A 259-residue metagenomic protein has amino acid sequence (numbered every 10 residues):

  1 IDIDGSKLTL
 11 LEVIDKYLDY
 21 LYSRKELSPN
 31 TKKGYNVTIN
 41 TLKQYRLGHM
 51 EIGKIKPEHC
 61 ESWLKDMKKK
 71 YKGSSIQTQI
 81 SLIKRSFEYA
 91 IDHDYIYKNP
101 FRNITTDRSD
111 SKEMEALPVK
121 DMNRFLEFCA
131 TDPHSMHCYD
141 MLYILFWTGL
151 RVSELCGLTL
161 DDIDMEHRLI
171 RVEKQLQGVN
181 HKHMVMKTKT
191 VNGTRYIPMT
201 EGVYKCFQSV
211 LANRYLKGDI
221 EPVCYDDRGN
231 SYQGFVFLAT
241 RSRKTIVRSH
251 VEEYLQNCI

Functional and structural regions predicted by a protein language model:
I1-D4, K189-T190: Short, surface-exposed polybasic/aromatic micro-patch for ligand or macromolecular engagement
S6, L18-Y95, S111-E113, P133-M136 (+1 more regions): N-terminal core-binding DNA-recognition domain of tyrosine site-specific recombinases/integrases
L8-V13, E51, T159: Short, structural beta-strand-to-alpha-helix junction motif
V13, G34, T38, H59 (+7 more regions): Charged catalytic carboxylate motif
Q77, D92, I96-K98, R102-L158 (+3 more regions): Basic, Lys/Arg- and aromatic-enriched nucleic-acid-binding interface segment
N123, G149, S153, I170 (+4 more regions): Feature representing long, continuous alpha-helical segments
C129-C138, T148, I197, Y215-I259: Short, basic (Lys/Arg/His-rich) helix/loop patches that form interaction surfaces in the mid-to-C-terminal regions
L158-S209, Y215, I220-D227, S231: Conserved tyrosine-mediated DNA breakage-rejoining catalytic core shared by Y-recombinases
